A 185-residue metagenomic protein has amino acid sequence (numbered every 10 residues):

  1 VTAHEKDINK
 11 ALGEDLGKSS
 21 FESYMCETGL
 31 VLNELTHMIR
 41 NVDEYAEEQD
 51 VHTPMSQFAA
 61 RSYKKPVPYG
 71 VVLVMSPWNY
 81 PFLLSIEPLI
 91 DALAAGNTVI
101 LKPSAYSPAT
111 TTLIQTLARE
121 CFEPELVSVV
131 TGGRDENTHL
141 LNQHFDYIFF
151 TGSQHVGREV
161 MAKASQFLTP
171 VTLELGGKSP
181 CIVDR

Functional and structural regions predicted by a protein language model:
V1-Y63: N-terminal Rossmann-like NAD(P)+-binding subdomain of aldehyde/semialdehyde dehydrogenases
A3, D7, L30, Y80 (+4 more regions): Short alpha-helical
H4, D15, A95, Q143-H144 (+1 more regions): Structured helix-beta-strand junction loops
A11, E34-H37, L113, L117 (+3 more regions): Alpha-helical scaffold segments in soluble metabolic enzymes
T53-C121, E125, L168: Conserved small-residue-rich beta-alpha loop and adjacent elements that most often cradle the phosphate/pyrophosphate
V71, C121-R185: Conserved NAD(P)+-binding/catalytic subdomain of aldehyde/semialdehyde dehydrogenases
